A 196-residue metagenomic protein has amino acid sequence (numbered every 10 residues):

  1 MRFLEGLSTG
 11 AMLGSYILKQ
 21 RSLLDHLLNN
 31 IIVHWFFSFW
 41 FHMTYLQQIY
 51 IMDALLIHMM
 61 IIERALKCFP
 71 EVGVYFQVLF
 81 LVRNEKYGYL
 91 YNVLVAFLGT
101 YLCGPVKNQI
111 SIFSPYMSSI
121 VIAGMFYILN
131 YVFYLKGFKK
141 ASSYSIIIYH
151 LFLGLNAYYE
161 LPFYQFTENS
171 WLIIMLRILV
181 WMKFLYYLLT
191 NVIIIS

Functional and structural regions predicted by a protein language model:
M1-S196: Multi-pass alpha-helical transmembrane bundles in non-GPCR membrane proteins that perform intramembrane catalysis
